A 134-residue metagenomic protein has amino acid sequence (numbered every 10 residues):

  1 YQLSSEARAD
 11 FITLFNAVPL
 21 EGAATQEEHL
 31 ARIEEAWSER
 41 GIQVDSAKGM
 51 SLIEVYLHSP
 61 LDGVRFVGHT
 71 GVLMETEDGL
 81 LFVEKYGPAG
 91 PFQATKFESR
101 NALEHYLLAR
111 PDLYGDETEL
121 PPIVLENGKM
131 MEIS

Functional and structural regions predicted by a protein language model:
Y1-L57, V67, E75-G79, E84-G87: Acidic/His-rich structured neighborhood in mature extracellular/periplasmic domains
M50, L80-K85, A89, F97-S134: Low-complexity, Gly/Ser/Thr/Pro-rich intrinsically disordered linker/tail segments
L61-R65: Short glycine/serine/proline-enriched coil/turn segments at secondary-structure junctions
